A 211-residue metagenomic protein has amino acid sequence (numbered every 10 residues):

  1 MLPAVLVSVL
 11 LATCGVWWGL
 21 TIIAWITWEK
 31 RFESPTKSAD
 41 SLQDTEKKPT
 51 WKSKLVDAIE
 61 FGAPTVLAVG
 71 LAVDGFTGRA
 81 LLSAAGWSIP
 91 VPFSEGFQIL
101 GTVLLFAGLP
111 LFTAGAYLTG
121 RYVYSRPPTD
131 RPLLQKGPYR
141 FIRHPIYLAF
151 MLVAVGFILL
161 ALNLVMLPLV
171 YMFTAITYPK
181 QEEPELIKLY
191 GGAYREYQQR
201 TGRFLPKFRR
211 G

Functional and structural regions predicted by a protein language model:
M1-P132, V153-G211: Membrane-anchoring alpha-helices and their flanking helix-loop junctions
R126-Y147: Active-site-proximal inter-transmembrane loops
